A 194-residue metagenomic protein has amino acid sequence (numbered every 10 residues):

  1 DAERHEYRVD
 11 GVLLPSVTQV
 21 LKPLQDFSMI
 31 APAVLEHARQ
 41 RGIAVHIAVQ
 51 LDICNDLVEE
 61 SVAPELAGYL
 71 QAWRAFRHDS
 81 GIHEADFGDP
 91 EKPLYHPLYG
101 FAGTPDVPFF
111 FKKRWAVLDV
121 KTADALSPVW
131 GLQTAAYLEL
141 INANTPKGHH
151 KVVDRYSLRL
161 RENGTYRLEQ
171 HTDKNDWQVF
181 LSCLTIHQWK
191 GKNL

Functional and structural regions predicted by a protein language model:
D1-A102: Metal-dependent nuclease catalytic cores that hydrolyze phosphodiester bonds in DNA/RNA, characterized by
L94-T185, W189-L194: Nucleic-acid nuclease catalytic cores
